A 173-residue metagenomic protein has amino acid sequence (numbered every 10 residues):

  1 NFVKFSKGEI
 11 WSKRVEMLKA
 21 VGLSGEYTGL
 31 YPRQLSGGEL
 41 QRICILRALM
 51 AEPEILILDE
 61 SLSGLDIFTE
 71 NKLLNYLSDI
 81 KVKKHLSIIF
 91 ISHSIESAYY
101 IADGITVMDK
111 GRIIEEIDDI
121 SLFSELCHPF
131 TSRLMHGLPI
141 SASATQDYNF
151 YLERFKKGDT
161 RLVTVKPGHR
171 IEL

Functional and structural regions predicted by a protein language model:
E9-E26: Conserved ABC ATPase "signature" region
Y31-L35, E39: Conserved ABC ATPase signature
I45, L73: Hydrophobic anchor residue at the start of the ABC signature
S92-H93: H-loop/switch region of ABC-family ATPase nucleotide-binding domains
A98-Y100: A short, surface-exposed alpha-helical micro-motif characterized by mixed small hydrophobic and charged/polar residues
D119-L173: Short catalytic/signature loops enriched in Gly
